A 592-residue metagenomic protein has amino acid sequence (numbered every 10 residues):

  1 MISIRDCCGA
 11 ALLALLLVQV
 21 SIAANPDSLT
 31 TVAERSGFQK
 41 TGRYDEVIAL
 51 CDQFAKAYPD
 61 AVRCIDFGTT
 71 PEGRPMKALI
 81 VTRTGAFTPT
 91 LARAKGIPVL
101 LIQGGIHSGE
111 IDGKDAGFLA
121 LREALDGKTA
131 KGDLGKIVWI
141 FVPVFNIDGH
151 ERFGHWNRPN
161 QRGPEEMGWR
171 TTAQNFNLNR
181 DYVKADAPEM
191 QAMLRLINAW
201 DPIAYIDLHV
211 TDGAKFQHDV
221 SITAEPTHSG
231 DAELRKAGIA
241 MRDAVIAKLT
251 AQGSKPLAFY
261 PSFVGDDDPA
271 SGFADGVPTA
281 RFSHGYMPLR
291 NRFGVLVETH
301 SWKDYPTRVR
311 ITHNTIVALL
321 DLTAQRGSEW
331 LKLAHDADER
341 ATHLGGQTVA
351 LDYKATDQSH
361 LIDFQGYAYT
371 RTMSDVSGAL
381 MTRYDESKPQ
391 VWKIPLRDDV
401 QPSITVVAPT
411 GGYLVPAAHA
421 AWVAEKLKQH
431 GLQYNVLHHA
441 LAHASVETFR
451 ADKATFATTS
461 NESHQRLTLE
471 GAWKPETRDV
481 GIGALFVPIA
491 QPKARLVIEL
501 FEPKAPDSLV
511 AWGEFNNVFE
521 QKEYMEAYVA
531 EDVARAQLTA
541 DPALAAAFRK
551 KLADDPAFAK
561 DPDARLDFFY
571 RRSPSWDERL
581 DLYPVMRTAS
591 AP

Functional and structural regions predicted by a protein language model:
M1-I4: N-terminal secretory signal peptides that target proteins for export/translocation
D6, I22-P592: Structured catalytic-domain cores with a bias toward divalent-metal coordination
C8-Q19: Bacterial N-terminal signal peptides
